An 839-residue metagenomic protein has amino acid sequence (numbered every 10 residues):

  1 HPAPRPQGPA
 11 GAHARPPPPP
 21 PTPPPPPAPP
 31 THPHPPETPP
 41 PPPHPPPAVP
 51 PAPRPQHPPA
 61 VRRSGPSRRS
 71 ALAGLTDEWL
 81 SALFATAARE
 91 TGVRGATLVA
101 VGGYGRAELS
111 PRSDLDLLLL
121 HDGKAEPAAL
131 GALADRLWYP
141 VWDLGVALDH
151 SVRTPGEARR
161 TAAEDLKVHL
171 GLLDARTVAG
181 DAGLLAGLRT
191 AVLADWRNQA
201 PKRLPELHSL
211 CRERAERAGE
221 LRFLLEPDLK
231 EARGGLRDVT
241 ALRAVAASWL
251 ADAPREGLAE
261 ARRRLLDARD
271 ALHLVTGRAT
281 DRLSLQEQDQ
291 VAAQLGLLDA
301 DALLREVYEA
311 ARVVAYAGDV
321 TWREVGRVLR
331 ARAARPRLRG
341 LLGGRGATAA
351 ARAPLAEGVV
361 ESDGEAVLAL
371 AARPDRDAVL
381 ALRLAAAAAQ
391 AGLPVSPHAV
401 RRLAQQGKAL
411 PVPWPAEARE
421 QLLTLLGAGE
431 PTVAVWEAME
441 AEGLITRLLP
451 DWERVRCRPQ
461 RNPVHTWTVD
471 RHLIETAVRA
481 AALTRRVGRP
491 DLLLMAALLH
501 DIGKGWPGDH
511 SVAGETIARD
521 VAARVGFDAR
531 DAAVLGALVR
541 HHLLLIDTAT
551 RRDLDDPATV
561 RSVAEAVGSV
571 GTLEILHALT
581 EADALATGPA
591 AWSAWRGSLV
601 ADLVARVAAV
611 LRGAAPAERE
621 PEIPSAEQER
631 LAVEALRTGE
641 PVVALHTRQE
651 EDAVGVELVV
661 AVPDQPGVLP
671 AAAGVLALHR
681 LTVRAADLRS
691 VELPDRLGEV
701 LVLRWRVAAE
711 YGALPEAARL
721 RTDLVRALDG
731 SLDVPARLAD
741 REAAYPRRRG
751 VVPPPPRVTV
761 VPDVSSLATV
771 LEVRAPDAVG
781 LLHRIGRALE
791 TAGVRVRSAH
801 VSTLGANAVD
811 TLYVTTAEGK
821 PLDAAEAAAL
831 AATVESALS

Functional and structural regions predicted by a protein language model:
H1-A52: Compositionally biased, low-complexity flexible segments
P46-V101, A107-P463: Non-catalytic interface/linker regions that flank or bridge core catalytic/transmembrane domains
L75-T91, A96-V99, L242-A253, V464-M495 (+1 more regions): Alpha-helical phosphate/pyrophosphate-handling elements in metalloenzyme active cores
T76, D114, V141, V239 (+9 more regions): Conserved structural-core and active-site-/substrate-pathway-adjacent residues in large, well-folded domains of enzymes
E108-L133, A293, T468, R485-V610: Divalent metal-dependent catalytic cores for phosphoryl transfer on phosphate-bearing substrates
P127, V178, L193-P201, L225 (+25 more regions): Hydrophobic alpha-helical scaffolding
R264-D267, Q290, D301, R305-E365 (+3 more regions): Regulatory modules associated with amino-acid/nitrogen control
E417-A496, G505-S511, T516-A518, A533: Long, K/E/R/D-enriched contiguous segments that form extended
